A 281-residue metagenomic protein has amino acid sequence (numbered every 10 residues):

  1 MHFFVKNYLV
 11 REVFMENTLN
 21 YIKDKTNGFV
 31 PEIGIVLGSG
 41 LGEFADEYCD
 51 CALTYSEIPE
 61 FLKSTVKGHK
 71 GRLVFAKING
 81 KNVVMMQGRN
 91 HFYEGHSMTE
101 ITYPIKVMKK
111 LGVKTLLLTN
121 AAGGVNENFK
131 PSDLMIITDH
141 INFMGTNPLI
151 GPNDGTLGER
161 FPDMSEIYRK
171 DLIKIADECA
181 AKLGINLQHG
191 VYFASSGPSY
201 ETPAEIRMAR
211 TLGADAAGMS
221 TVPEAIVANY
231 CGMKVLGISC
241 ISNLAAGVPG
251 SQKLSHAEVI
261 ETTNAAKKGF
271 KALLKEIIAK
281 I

Functional and structural regions predicted by a protein language model:
V10-M164: Metabolite-binding pocket within alpha/beta catalytic cores that recognizes anionic/polar moieties
Y21, K25-G28, D171, I175-I185 (+1 more regions): Generic non-transmembrane alpha-helical segments
K109-G112, R210, N229: Non-catalytic positions within long, well-ordered alpha-helices that form the structural scaffold/packing of enzyme
K114-T115, D215, K234: Short acidic/polar active-site loop segments enriched in Thr and Asp
N153-S195: Metal-dependent peptidase/peptidase-like ectodomains
K182-D215: Active-site/ligand-binding-proximal alpha/beta "capping" segment
M219-E258: Zn-dependent metallopeptidase/amidohydrolase metal-coordination segment
A246-I281: His/Asp/Glu-rich mid-to-C-terminal helical/loop segments that flank catalytic regions of hydrolases
